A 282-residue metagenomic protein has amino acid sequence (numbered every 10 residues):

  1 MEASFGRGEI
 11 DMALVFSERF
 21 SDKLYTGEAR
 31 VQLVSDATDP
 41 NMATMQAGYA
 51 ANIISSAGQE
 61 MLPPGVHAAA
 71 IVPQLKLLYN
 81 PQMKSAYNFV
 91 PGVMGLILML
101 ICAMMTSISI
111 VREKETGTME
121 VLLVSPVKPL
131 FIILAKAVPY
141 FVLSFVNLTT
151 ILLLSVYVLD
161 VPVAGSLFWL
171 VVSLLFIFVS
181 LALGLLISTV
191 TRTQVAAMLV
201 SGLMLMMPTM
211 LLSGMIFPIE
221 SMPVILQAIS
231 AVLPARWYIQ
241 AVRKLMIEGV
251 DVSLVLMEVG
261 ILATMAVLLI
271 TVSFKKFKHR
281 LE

Functional and structural regions predicted by a protein language model:
M1-Q59: Extracytoplasmic loops/domains of multi-pass membrane proteins
G8, M104-S125, A137, E282: Transmembrane helix boundary and interhelical loop/hinge segments in multi-pass membrane proteins
Q59-M83: A cross-kingdom feature of multi-pass membrane systems that activates on extracytoplasmic/periplasmic
Y79-M83, S213-L269, L281: Membrane-interfacial helix-loop-helix junctions in multi-pass membrane proteins
A86, V90-T106: Long, hydrophobic alpha-helical segments
S107, V111-R112, S125, S155-V163 (+4 more regions): Short helix-capping/hinge motifs at transmembrane helix termini and TM-loop junctions
P129-S201, M207-M210, S253-V259, A263 (+1 more regions): Alpha-helical transmembrane segments and their short interhelical loops
K275-E282: Short cytosolic juxtamembrane segments of multi-pass membrane proteins
